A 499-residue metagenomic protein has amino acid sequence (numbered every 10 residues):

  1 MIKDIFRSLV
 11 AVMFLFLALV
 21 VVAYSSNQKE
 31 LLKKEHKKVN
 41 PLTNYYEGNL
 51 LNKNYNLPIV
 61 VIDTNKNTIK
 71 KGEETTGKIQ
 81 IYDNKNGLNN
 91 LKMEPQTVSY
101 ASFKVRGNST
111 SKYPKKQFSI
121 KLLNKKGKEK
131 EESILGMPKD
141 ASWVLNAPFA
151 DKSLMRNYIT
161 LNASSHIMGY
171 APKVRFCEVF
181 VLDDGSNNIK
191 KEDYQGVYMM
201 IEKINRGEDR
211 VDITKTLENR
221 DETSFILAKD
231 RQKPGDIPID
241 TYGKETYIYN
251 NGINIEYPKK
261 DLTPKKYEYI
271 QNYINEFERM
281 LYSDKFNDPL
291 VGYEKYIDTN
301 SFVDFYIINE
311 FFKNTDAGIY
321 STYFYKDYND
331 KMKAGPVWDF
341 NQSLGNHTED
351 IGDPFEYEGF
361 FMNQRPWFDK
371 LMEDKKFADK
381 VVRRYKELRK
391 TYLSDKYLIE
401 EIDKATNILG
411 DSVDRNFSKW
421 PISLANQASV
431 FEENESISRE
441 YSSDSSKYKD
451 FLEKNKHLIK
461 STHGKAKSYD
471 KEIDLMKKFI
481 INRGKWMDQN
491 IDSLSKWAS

Functional and structural regions predicted by a protein language model:
M1-F14, S25: N-terminal Sec-pathway targeting helices
L19-H36: Sec-dependent signal peptide cleavage junction
S26-N27, I253-I319, Y325-S499: Middle-to-C-terminal accessory/interaction subdomains
N89-A147, K266: Conserved oxyanion/phosphate-binding beta-strand-loop segments in alpha/beta enzyme cores
N90-K92, E131-I134, R156-N157, V197 (+5 more regions): Short, solvent-exposed loop/turn and secondary-structure capping segments
K126-G127, P138-W143, A147-P148, I167-P172 (+1 more regions): Internal "kinase-insert"/substrate-recognition segments embedded within catalytic cores of ATP-dependent enzymes
H166-F180, N314: Short, well-structured beta-strand/strand-turn elements
F176-K190: Beta-rich nucleic-acid/ligand-interaction surfaces
